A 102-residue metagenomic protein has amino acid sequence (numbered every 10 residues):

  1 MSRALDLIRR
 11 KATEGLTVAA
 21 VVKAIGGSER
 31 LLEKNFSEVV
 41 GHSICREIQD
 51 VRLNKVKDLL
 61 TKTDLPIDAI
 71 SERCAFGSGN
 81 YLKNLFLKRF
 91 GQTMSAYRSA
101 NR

Functional and structural regions predicted by a protein language model:
D6, G15-A19, K34-N80, S99-R102: Terminal helix-turn-helix DNA-binding modules in bacterial transcription factors
K11-A12, S43, M94: Short coil turns that delineate tetratricopeptide repeat
A24, S28-E29, G77-S78: Short coil turns linking two alpha-helices in DNA-binding domains
N80-R102: …primarily DNA-binding HTH/wHTH and HhH modules…
